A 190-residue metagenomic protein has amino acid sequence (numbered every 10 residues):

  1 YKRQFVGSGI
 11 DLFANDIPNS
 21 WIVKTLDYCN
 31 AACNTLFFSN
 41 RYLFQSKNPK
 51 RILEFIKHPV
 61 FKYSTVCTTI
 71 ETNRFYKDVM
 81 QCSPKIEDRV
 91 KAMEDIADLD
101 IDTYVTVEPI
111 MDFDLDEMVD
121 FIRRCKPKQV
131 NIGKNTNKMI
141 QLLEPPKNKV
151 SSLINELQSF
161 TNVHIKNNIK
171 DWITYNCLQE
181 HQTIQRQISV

Functional and structural regions predicted by a protein language model:
K2-F160: Conserved AdoMet/S-adenosylmethionine-binding subsite of the radical SAM
N148-V190: C-terminal accessory extensions appended to soluble enzyme cores
